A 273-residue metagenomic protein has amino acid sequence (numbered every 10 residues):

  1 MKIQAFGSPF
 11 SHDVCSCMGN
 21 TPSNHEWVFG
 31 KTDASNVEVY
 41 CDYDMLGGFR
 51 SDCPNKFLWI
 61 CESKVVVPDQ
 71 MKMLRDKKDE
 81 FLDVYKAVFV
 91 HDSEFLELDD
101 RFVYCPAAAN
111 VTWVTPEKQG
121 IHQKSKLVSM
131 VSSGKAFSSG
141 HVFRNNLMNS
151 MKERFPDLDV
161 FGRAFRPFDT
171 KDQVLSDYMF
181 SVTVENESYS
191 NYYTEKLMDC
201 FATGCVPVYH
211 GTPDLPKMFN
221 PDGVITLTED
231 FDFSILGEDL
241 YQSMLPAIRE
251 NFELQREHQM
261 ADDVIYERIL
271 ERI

Functional and structural regions predicted by a protein language model:
M1-I60, K64-A164, F168-I273: Pol beta-like nucleotidyltransferase catalytic core
